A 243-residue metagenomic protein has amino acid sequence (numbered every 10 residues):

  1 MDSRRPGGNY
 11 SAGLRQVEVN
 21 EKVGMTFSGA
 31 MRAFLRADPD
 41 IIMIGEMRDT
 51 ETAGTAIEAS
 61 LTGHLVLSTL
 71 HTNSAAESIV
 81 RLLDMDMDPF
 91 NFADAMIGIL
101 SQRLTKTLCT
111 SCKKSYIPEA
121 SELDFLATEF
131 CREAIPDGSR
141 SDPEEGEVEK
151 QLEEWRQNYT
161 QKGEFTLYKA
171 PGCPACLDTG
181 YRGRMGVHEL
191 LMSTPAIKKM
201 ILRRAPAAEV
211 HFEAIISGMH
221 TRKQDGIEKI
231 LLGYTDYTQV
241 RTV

Functional and structural regions predicted by a protein language model:
M1-V243: Short, flexible helix-loop junctions that flank or precede catalytic/ligand sites
